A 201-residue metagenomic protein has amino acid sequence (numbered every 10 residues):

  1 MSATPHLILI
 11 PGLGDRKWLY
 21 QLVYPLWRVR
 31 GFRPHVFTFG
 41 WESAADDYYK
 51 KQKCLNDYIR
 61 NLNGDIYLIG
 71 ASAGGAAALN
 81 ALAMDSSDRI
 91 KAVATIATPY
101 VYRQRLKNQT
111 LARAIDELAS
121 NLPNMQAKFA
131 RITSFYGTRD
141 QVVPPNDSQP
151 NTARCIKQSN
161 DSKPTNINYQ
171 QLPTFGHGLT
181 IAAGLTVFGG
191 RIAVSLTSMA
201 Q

Functional and structural regions predicted by a protein language model:
M1-I66, G176-L179: Active-site catalytic motif of lipid deacylating hydrolases and related acyltransferases
I8-G12, A71, A97, Y136: The conserved beta1-alpha1 loop
L68-I69, V93: Conserved alpha/beta-hydrolase fold motif
I69-A78: Gly/Ala-rich beta-loop-alpha elbow adjacent to hydrolase catalytic centers
N80-K91: Conserved hydrolase catalytic core segment
A94-Q104, G137: Active-site nucleophile loop of the alpha/beta-hydrolase fold
Q109-M125: Active-site nucleophile elbow and catalytic-triad environment of alpha/beta-hydrolase enzymes
A127-Q201: C-terminal catalytic-base region of ester-bond hydrolases, centering on the histidine of the charge-relay
